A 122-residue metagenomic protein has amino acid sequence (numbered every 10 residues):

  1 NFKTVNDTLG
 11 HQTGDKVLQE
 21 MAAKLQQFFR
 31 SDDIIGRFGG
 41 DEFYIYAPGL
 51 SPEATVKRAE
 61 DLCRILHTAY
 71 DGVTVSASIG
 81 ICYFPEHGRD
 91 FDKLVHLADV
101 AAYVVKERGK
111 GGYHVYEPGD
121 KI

Functional and structural regions predicted by a protein language model:
K3-R30, G36-G40, Y44-P48, P52-E60 (+2 more regions): Conserved long alpha-helical elements within nucleotide-processing catalytic cores of c-di-GMP signaling and class III
I35, D61, S78-R108, H114-I122: Cyclic nucleotide signaling catalytic output domains
I45, V75-A77: HATPase_c (GHKL) ATP-binding subdomain of two-component histidine kinases
Y70-G72: Arginine/glycine-rich "motif VI" loop of SF2 helicases in the C-terminal RecA-like domain
